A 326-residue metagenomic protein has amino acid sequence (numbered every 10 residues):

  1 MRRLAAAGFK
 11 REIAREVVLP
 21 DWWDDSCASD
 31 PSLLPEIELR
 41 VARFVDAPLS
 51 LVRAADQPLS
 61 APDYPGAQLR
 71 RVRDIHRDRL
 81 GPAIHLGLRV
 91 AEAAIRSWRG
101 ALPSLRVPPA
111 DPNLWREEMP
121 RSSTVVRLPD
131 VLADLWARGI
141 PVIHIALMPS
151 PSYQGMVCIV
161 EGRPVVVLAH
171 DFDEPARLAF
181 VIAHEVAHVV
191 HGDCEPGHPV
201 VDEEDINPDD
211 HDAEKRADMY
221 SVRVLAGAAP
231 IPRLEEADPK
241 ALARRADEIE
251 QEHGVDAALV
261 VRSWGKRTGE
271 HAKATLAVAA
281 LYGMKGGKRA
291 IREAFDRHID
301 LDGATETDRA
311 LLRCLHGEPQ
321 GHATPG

Functional and structural regions predicted by a protein language model:
M1-G326: Active-site hotspot residues in diverse enzymes, especially metal/ion-binding acidic/histidine motifs
